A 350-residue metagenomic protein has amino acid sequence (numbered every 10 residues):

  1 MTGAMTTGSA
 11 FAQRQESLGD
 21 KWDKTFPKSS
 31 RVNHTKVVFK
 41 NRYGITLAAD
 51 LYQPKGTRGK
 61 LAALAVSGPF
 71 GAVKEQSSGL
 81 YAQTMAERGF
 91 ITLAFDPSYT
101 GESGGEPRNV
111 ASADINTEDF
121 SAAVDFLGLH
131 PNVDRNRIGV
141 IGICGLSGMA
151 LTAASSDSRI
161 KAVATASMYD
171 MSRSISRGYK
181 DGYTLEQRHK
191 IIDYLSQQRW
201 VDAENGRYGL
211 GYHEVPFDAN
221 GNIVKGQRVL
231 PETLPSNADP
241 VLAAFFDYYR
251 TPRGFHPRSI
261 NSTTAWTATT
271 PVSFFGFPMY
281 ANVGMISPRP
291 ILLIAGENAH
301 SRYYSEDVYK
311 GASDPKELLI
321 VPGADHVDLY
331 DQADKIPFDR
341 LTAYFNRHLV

Functional and structural regions predicted by a protein language model:
Q15-G59, Y330: N-terminal cap/lid segment of alpha/beta-hydrolase-fold proteins
G59-P69: Short beta-strand element of the alpha/beta-hydrolase
G71-Q83, P97: The serine-hydrolase catalytic nucleophile loop
T84-G104: Conserved alpha/beta-hydrolase
V110-P131: Alpha/beta-hydrolase active-site loop
L151-F245: Alpha/beta-hydrolase-fold enzymes
I286-S287, L293-A295: Short beta-strand/loop motif that positions the catalytic acidic residue of the alpha/beta-hydrolase fold
A324-K335: Catalytic histidine-centered segment of alpha/beta-hydrolase-like enzymes
